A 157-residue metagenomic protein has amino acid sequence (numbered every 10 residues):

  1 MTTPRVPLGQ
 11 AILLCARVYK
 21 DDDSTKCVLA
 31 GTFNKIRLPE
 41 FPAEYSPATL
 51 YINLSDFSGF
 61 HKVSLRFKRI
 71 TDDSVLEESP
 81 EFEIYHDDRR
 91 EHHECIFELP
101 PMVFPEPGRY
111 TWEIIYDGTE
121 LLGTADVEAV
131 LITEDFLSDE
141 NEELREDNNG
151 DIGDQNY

Functional and structural regions predicted by a protein language model:
T2-P107, T111-Y157: Contiguous segments within soluble domain cores/interaction surfaces
